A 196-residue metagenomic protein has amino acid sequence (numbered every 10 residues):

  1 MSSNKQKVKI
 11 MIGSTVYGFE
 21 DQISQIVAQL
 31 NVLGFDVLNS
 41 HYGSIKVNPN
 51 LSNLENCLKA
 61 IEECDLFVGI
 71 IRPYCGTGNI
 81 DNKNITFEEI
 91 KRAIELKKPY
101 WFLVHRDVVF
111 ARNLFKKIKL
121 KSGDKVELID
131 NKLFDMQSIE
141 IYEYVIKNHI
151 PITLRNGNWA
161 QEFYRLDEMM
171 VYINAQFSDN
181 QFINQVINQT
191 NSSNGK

Functional and structural regions predicted by a protein language model:
M1-K196: Conserved catalytic or regulatory cores that recognize and/or transform ribose-phosphate-containing ligands
